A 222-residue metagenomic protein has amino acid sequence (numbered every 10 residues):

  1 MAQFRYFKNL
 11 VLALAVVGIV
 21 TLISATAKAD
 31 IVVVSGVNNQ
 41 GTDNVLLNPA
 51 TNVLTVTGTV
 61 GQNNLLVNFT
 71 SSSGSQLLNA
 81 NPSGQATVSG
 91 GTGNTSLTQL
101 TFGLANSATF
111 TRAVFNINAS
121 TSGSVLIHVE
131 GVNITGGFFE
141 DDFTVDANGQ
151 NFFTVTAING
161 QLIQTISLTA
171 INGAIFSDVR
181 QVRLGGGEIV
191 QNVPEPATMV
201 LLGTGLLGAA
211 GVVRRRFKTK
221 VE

Functional and structural regions predicted by a protein language model:
M1-V32, I175-A210: Short, threonine-centered small-residue motifs that mark membrane-proximal processing/anchoring sites and TM-junction
A2, V67-S72, I163-I166, A197 (+2 more regions): Conserved short hydrophobic patches within well-ordered secondary structure
F4-R5, L22, S83, V88-N94 (+4 more regions): Compositionally biased, low-complexity segments enriched in small residues
R5-K8, T70, T111, K218: Compositionally biased, low-structure terminal segments
D30-V190: Surface-exposed, well-ordered secondary-structure segments
N116, G205, R216: Conserved functional loop/turn residues at catalytic and ligand-binding sites
G211-E222: C-terminal membrane-anchoring or membrane-association module
